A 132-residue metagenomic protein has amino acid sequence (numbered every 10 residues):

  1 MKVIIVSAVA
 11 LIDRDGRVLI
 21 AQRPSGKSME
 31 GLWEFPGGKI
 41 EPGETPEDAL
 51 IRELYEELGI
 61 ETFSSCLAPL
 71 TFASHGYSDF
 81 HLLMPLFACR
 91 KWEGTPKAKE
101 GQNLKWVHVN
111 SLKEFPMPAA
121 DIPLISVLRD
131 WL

Functional and structural regions predicted by a protein language model:
M1-V18, K39, F72: Conserved N-terminal beta-strand and adjoining loop/helix that marks the start of the Nudix/MutT-like hydrolase domain
I4, D13, T71-T95, K105 (+1 more regions): Active-site-adjacent beta-strand/loop module that shapes the phosphate/pyrophosphate-binding cleft
V9, F35, H108: Residue-level signal for inorganic ion chemistry
R17-E57: Conserved Nudix-box catalytic region and its N-terminal flanking loop in Nudix hydrolases and closely related
I51, I60-E61, W131: HhH-family (HhH-GPD) DNA N-glycosylase catalytic core used in base-excision repair
E61-T71: A short coil-to-beta-strand element that immediately follows conserved catalytic motifs
L86-A88, P96-L128: NUDIX/MutT-family hydrolases
